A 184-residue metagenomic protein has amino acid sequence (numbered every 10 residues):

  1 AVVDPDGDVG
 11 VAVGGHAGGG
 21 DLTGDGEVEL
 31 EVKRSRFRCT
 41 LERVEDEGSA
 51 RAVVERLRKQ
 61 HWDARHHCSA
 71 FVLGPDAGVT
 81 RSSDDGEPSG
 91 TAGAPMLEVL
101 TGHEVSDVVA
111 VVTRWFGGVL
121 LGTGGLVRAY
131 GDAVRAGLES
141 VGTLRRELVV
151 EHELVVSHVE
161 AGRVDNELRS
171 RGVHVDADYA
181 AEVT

Functional and structural regions predicted by a protein language model:
D4-D6: Intrinsic low-complexity, disordered N-terminal segments enriched in polar/charged/small residues
G14-T91: C-terminal regulatory domains involved in ligand/effector binding and gene-expression control
R58, L100-V105, G131, R135-G142 (+1 more regions): Signal for well-folded cores of large energy- and translation-related assemblies
T80, S89-V119: Ordered, amphipathic secondary-structure segments that act as subunit-interaction surfaces in large macromolecular
T123, V127-E151: Long, charge-dense
L144-E160, T184: Short glycine-/aliphatic-rich beta-strand segments at the starts of folded cytosolic domains
V155-V175: Short amphipathic alpha-helix segments
L168, A177-T184: Non-DNA-binding regulatory cores of transcription-related proteins, predominantly C-terminal effector-binding
